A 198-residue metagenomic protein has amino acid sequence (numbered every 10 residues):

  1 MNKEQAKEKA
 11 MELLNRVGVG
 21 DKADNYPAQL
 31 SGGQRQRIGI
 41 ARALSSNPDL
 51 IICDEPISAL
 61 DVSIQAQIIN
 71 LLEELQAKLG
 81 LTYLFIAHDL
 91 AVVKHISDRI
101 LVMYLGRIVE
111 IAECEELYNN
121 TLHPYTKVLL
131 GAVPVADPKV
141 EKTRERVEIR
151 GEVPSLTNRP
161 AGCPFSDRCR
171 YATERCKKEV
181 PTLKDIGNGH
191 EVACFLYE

Functional and structural regions predicted by a protein language model:
N2, N15, A23-Y26, K142 (+1 more regions): Signature (C-motif/LSGGQ) region and adjacent switch/coupling loops of ABC-type ATPase nucleotide-binding domains
K3, K7, M11-E12, I52 (+2 more regions): P-loop NTP-binding/switch modules centered on Walker-like glycine-rich loops
E12-N15, G151: Conserved adenine-binding aromatic site and its adjacent loop/helix in ATP-hydrolyzing domains
Y26-L30, Q34: Conserved ABC ATPase signature
S45-D49: A short, proline-enriched helix->beta-strand linker immediately N-terminal to the Walker B motif in ABC-type P-loop
E113-E198: Short catalytic/signature loops enriched in Gly
